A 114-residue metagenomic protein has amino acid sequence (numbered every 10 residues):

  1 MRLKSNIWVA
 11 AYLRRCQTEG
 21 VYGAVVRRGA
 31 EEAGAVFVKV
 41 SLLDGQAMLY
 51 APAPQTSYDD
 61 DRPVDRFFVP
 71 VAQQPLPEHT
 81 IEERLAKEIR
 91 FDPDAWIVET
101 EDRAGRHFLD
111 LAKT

Functional and structural regions predicted by a protein language model:
M1-G20, R28, A53-S57, R103-G105 (+1 more regions): Long, contiguous binding/interaction regions
L13-R14, V25-R28, L85-I89: A generic local secondary-structure boundary/capping motif
T18-G23, E82: Short Pro/Gly-enriched beta-strand edge/turn motifs at strand-loop
E19, E32-G34, F91-D94: Short, basic and Ser/Thr-rich N-terminal targeting/leader segments
Y22-Q55: Short, well-structured hydrophobic secondary-structure segments
A53, D60-T114: Helix-rich interaction surfaces within compact, conserved domain-sized segments that mediate assembly or partner
